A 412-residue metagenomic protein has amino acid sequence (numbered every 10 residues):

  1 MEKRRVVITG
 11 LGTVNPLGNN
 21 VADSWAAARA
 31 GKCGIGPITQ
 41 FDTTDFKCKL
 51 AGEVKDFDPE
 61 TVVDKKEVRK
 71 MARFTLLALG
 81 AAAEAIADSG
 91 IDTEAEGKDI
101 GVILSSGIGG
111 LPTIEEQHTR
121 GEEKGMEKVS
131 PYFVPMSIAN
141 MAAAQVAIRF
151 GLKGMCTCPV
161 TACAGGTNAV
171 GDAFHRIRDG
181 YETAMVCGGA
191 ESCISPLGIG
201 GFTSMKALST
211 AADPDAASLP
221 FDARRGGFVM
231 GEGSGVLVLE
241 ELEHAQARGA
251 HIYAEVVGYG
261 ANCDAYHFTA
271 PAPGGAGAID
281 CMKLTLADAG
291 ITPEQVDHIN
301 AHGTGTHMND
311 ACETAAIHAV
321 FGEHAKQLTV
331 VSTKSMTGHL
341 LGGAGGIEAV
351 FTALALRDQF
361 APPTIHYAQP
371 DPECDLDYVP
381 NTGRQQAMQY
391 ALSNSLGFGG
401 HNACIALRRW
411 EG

Functional and structural regions predicted by a protein language model:
M1-E67, S89, E243-Y253, V350-I365 (+1 more regions): ACP-dependent fatty acid/polyketide chain-elongation machinery
R5-T9, C33-G36, D213-A289, D297-H298 (+1 more regions): Condensing-enzyme catalytic core mediating Claisen C-C bond formation in acyl metabolism
I8, S24-W25, R29-T161, A190-I199 (+1 more regions): Conserved beta-ketoacyl condensing-enzyme motif
A22-A27, P112-M126, R176-D179, I199-A212 (+4 more regions): A glycine- and small-aliphatic-rich helix-loop capping segment at beta-alpha/alpha-beta transitions that lines
Q40, G97-L104, C156-T161, E182-A190 (+5 more regions): Beta-strand segments within the central parallel beta-sheet cores of soluble alpha/beta enzyme folds
A78-I91, A139-A143, A147-E191, V229-A250 (+2 more regions): Active-site-proximal alpha-helical scaffold in enzymes
E123-S130, G171, H175, E191-A247 (+3 more regions): Glycine-/small-residue-rich "gating" segment that lines the acyl/pantetheine channel and substrate pocket
Y266-G275, T304-F321, K326, L340-I347: Short glycine/threonine-rich loop-to-helix capping motif typified by GTGT followed within a few residues by an Asp-Pro
